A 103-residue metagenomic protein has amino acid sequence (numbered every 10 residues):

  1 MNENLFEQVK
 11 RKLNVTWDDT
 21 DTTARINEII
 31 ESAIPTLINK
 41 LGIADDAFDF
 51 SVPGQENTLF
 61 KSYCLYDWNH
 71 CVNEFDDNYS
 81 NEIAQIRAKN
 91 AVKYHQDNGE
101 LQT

Functional and structural regions predicted by a protein language model:
M1-G54, A91-T103: Conserved short "hinge" loops at termini or chain/domain junctions
S51-T103: Short loop/turn elements at secondary-structure junctions
